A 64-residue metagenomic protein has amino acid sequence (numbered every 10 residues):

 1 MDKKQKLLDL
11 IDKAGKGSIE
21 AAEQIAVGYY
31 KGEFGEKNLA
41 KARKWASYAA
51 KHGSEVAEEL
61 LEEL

Functional and structural regions predicted by a protein language model:
M1, E55-L64: TPR/TPR-like alpha-solenoid helical repeat scaffolds
K3, G15, I19, E36-L39: Inter-repeat boundary and helix-capping residues of tandem alpha-helical solenoids
G15-S18, K31-E33, H52-S54: Short helix-capping/linker turns of helical repeat alpha-solenoids
Q24-K31, L60-L64: Hydrophobic face of amphipathic alpha-helices that form TPR/SEL1-like repeat modules and related alpha-solenoid
